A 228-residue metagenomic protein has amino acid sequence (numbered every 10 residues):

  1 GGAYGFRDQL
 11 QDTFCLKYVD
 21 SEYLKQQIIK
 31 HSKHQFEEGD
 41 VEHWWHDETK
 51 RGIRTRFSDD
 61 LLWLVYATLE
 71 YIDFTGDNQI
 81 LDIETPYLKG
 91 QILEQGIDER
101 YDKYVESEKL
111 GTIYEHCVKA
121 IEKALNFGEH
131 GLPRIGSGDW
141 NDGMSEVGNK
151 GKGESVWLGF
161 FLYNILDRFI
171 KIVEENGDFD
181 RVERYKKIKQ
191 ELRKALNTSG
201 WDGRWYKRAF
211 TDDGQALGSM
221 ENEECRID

Functional and structural regions predicted by a protein language model:
G1, E42-D59, Y87-E108, R134-G153 (+1 more regions): Carbohydrate-binding/catalytic loop surfaces
G1-G2, Q91-L110, V173-R184, E191-N197: Acidic/polar, glycine-enriched structural segments that form the non-catalytic walls/loops of the carbohydrate-binding
C15, V19, N149, G153 (+1 more regions): Generic amphipathic alpha-helical segments used as scaffolds and interaction surfaces in large, multi-domain proteins
L16-L24, I28-G131, S155-G159, Y163: Aromatic-rich carbohydrate-recognition surfaces in CAZymes
E37, D77, N126-R134, E175 (+1 more regions): Intrinsically disordered or highly flexible coil/loop and linker segments, enriched in small and charged/polar residues
E42-H43, F161-D228: Catalytic cores of carbohydrate-active enzymes
